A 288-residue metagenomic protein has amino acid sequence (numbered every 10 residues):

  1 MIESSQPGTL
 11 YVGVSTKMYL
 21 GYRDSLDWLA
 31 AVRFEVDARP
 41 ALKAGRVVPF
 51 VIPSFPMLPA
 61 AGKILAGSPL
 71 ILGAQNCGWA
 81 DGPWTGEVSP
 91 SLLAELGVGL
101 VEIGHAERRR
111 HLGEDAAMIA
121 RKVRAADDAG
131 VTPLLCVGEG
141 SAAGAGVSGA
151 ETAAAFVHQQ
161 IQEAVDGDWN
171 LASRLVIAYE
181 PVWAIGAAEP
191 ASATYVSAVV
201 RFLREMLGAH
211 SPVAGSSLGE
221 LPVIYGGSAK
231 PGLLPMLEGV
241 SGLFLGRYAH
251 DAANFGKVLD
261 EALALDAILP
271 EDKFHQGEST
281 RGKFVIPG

Functional and structural regions predicted by a protein language model:
I2-G288: Active-site loop-to-helix "anion-binding N-cap" substructures in soluble metabolic enzymes
